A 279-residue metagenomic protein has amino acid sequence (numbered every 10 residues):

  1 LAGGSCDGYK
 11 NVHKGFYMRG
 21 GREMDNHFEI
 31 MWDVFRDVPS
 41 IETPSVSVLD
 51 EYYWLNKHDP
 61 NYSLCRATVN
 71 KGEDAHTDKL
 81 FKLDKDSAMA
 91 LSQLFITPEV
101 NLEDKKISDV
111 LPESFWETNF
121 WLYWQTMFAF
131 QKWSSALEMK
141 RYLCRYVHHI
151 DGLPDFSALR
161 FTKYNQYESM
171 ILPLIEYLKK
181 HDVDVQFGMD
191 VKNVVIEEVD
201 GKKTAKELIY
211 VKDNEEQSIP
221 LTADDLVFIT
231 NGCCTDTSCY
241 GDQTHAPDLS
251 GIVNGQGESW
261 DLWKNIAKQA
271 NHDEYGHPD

Functional and structural regions predicted by a protein language model:
L1, K192-N193, C233-D236: Short, solvent-exposed loop/turn segments at secondary-structure junctions
L1-N11: Glycine-rich FAD pyrophosphate-binding loop
H13-M18, G152-F161: Glycine- and acidic
H13-W54: Conserved FAD-binding subdomain of flavin-dependent enzymes
E23-F28, F156-K179, V185-G188: Short beta-strand to alpha-helix junction loop
I41-H148, R160-F161: Rossmann-like flavin
F187-E207, V211-N214: A conserved short coil-to-beta-strand element within the FAD-binding core of flavoproteins
V211-D279: Glycine-rich loop(s) and the adjacent beta-strand/alpha-helix scaffold that form part
